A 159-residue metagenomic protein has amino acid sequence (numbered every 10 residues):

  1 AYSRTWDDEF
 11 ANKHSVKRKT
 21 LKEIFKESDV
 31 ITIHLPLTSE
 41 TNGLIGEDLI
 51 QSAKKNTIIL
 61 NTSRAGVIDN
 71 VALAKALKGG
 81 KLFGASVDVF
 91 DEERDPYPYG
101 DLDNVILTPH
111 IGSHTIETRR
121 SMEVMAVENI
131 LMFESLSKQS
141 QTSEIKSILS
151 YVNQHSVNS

Functional and structural regions predicted by a protein language model:
A1-Y2: Short beta-strand "acidic-cap" motif of Rossmann-like dinucleotide-binding folds
T5-P98: Rossmann-like adenosine-cofactor binding region
N56-S159: Rossmann-like dinucleotide-binding domain for NAD(H)/NADP(H)
